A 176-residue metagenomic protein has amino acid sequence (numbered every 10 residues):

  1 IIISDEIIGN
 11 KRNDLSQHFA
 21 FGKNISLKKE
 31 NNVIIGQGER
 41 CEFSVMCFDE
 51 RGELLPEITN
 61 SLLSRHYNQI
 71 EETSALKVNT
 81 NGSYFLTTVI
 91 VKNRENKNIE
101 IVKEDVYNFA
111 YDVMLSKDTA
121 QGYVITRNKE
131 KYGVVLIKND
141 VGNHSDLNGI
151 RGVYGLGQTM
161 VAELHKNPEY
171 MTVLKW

Functional and structural regions predicted by a protein language model:
I1-W176: CBM-like, beta-strand-rich accessory domains located in the C-terminal region of large, secreted polysaccharide-active
